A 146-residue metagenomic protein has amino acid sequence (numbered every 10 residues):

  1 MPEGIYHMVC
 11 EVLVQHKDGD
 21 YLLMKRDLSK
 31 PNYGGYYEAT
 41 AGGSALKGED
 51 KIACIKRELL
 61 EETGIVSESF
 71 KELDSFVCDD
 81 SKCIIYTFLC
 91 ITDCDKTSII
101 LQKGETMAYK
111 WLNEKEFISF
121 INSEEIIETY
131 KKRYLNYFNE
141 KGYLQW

Functional and structural regions predicted by a protein language model:
M1, S29-K30: A short acidic/small-residue loop/turn micro-motif
M1-E11, K17: Acidic, metal-coordinating catalytic segment for phosphate/diphosphate chemistry, firing primarily on the Nudix
M8-C10, A41, I84-Y86: Residues that flank catalytic or metal-binding motifs in active/ligand-binding sites
V9-C10, D50, M107: Short loop/turn microsegments at loop-to-beta-strand junctions
G19, L28, K56, L60-K96 (+1 more regions): Active-site segment of metal-dependent pyrophosphate-handling enzymes, primarily the Nudix hydrolase catalytic core
P31-I65: Helix-adjacent hinge/juxtasegments
G35, D79-C94, I100-W146: Nudix hydrolase/Nudix homology domain
